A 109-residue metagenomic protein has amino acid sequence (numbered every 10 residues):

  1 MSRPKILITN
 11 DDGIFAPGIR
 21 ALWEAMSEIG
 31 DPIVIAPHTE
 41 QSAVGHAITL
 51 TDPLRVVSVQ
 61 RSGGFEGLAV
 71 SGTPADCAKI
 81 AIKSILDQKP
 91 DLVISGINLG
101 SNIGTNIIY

Functional and structural regions predicted by a protein language model:
S2-I6, R20-I85, K89: A cross-family phosphate/adenosyl-ligand binding-site feature
T9, I35-P37, S95-N98: Short beta-strand segments
N10, E66, G104: Conserved short-loop catalytic and cofactor-binding motifs
D12, E40, T73, N98-S101: Short glycine-rich anion-binding loops that position phosphate/pyrophosphate groups of nucleotides and phosphorylated
D12-R20: Short acidic, Gly/Ser-rich segments with clustered Asp/Glu that frequently serve as metal-coordination loops in enzyme
L92: Short, Asp-centered acidic motifs that coordinate Mg2+ and/or phosphate in catalytic or ligand-binding sites
S101-Y109: Glycine/threonine-rich flexible loop motifs
